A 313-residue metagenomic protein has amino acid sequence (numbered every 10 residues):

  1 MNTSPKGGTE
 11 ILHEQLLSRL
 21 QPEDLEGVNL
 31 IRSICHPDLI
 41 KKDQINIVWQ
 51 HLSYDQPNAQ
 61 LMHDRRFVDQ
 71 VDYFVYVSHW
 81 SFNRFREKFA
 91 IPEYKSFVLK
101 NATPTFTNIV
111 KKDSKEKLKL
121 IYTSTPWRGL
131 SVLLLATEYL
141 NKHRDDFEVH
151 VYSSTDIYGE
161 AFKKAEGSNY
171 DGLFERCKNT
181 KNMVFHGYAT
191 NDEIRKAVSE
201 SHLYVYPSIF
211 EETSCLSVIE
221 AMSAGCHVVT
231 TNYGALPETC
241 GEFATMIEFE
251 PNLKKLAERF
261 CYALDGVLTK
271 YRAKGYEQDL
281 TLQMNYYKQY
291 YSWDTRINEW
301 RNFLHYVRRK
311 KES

Functional and structural regions predicted by a protein language model:
M1-C35: N-terminal pre-catalytic "stem/leader" segment of glycosyltransferase-like enzymes
G7-I11, P251, K255, R272-E312: A charged, aromatic-enriched C-terminal amphipathic alpha-helix characteristic of glycosyltransferases across folds
K112-G129, L134-T137, N141, H150: Conserved donor-binding/catalytic core segment of Leloir-type glycosyltransferases
K163-D192: Nucleotide-activated donor-binding/catalytic signature segment of Leloir-type glycosyltransferases, i.e., the conserved
Y188, K196-S201: Short alpha-helical donor nucleotide-sugar binding micro-motif in glycosyltransferases
S199-T213: Acidic donor-binding loop of glycosyltransferase active sites
H227-T230: Short hydrophobic beta-strand element within catalytic cores of glycosyltransferases and related nucleotide-activated
P237-L268: Change "using UDP/GDP/dTDP sugars" to "using nucleotide sugars
